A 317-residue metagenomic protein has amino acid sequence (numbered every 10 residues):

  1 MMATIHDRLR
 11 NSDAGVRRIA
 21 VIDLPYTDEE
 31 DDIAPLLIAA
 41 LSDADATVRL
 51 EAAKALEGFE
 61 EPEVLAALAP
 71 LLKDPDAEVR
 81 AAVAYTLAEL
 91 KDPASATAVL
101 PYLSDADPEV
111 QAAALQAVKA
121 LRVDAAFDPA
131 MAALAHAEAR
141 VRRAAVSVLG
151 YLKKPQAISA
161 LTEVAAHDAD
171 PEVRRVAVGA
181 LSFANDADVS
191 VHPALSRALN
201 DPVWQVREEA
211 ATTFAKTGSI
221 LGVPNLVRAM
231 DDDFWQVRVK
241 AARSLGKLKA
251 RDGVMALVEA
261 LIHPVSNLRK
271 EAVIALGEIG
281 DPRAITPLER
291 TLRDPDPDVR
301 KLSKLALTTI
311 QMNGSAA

Functional and structural regions predicted by a protein language model:
M1-G58, K301, T308: N-terminal alpha-helical scaffold/docking segments in eukaryotic complex subunits
M1-R8, D28-S42, E61-K73, D92-S104 (+7 more regions): Amphipathic alpha-helical scaffolding segments comprising HEAT/armadillo-like alpha-solenoid repeats
S12-D13, A44-D45, P75-D76, A106-D107 (+6 more regions): Short inter-helical turns and helix N-cap capping residues of alpha-solenoid HEAT/ARM repeat scaffolds
A46-A144, G150-Y151: A generic tandem-repeat structural signature
D231-L305: Ankyrin-repeat and related helical/solenoid repeat scaffolds used for protein-protein interactions
